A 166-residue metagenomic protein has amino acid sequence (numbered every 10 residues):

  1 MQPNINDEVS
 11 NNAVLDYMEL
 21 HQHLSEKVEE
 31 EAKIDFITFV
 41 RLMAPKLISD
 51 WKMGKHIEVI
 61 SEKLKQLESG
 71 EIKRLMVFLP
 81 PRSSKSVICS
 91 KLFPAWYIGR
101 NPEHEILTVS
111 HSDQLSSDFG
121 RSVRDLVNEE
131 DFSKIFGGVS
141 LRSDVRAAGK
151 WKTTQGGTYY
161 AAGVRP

Functional and structural regions predicted by a protein language model:
M1-I72: N-terminal accessory segments
I57, S86-K91, D113-S116: Short alpha-helical patches at coil-to-helix transitions and adjacent helical residues in well-structured domains
S61-K65, V87-G99: Contiguous, well-ordered alpha-helical segments that form the cores/surfaces of helical PPI scaffolds
E71-P94: Walker A/P-loop
R74-M76, E105-L107, T158: Residue-level preference for the first positions of well-ordered beta-strands
S83-C89, G99-E105, S110: Alpha-helix boundary/capping segments in eukaryotic regulatory proteins
W96-E105, N128-F132: Post-Walker A helix-loop "phosphate-sensing" segment adjacent to the P-loop in P-loop NTPases
V109-Y160, R165: Conserved nucleotide-state-sensing and coupling region of NTP-binding domains
